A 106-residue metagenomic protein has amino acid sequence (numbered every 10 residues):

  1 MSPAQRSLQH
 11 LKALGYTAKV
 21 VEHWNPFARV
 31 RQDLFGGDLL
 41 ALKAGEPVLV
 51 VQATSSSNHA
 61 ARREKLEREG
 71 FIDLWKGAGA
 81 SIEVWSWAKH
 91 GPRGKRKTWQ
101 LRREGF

Functional and structural regions predicted by a protein language model:
M1-F106: Catalytic phosphate/metal-binding cores of nucleic-acid and nucleotide-processing enzymes, i.e., regions that mediate
